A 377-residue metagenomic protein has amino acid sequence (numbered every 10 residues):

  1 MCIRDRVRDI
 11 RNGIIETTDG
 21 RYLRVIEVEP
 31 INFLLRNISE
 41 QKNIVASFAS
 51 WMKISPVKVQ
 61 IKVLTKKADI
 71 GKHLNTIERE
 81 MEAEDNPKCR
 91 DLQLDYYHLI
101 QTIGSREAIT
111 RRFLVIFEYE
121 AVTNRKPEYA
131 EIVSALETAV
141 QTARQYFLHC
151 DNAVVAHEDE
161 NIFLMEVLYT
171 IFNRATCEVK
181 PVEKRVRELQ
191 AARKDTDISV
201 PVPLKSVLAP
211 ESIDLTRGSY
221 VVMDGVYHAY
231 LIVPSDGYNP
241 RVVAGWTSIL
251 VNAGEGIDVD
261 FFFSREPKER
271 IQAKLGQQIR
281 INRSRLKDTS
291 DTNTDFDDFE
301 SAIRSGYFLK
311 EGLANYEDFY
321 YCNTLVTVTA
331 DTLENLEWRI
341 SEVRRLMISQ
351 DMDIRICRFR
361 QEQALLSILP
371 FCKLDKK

Functional and structural regions predicted by a protein language model:
R4-K376: Extended, folded cores of ATP/NTP-driven motor/assembly subunits in large transport and secretion machines
